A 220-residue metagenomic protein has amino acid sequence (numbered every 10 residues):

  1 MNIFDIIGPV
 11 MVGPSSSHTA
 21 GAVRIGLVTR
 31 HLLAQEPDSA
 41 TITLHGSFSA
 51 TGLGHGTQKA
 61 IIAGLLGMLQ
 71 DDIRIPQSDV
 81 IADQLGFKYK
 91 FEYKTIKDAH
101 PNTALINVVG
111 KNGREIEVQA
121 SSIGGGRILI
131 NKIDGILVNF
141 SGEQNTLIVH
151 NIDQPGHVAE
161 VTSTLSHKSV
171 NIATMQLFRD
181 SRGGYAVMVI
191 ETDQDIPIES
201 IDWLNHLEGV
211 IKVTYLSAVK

Functional and structural regions predicted by a protein language model:
M1-V10, A40-T43: Short, hydrophobic/aliphatic alpha-helical segments
G8-G26: Conserved phosphate/anionic-ligand binding catalytic regions in large, soluble enzymes, centered on
G21-L33, H157: Alpha-helical support elements that line or immediately flank enzyme active sites and cofactor-binding pockets
L32-T41, P101: Non-transmembrane, aqueous-exposed alpha-helical and coiled segments at domain scale
T41, H45-Q84: A structural-propensity feature for long, helix-poor, extended segments
T51-T57, P101, V187-E191: Short glycine/threonine-rich loop-to-helix capping motif typified by GTGT followed within a few residues by an Asp-Pro
L66-I116: Contiguous domain-boundary segments centered on the initiation and propagation of an alpha-helix
Q77, Y89-K94, V118-K220: A conserved regulatory-domain signal marking ACT and ACT-like small-molecule sensing domains and adjacent regulatory
